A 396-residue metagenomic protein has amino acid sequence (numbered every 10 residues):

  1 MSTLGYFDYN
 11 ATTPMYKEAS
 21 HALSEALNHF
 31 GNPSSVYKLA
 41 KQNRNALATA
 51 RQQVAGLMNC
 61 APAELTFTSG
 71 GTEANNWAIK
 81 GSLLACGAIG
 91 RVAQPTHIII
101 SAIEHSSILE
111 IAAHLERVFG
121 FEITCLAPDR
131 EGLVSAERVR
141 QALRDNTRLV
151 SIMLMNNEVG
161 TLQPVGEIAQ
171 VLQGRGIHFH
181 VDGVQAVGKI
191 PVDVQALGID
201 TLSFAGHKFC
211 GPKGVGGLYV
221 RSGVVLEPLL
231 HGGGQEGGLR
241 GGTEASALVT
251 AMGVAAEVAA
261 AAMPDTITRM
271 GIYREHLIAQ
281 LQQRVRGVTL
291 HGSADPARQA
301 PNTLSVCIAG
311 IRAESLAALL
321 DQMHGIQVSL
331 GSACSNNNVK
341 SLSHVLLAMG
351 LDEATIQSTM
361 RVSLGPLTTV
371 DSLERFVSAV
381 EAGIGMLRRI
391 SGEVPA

Functional and structural regions predicted by a protein language model:
M1-A396: Pyridoxal 5′-phosphate
